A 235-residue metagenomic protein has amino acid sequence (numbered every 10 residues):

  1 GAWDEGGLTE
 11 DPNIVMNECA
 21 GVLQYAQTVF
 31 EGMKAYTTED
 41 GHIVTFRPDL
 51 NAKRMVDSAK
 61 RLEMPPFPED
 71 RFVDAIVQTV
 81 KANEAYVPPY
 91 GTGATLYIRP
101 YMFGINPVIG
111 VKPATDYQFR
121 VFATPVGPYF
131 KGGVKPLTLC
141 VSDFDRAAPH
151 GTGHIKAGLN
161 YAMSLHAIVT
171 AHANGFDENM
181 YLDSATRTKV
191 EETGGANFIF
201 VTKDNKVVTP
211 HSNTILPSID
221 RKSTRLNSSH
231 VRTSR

Functional and structural regions predicted by a protein language model:
G1-T79, V108-R225, R235: Helix-start/capping segments and mature chain N-termini
D70-R71, T79-G91: Charged, gly/pro-rich active-site loop segments
A82, G104-I105: Intrinsically disordered, low-complexity linker/loop segments enriched in Gly/Pro and charged/polar residues
P89-F103: Extended, Lys/Arg-enriched charged tracts that mediate electrostatic binding to polyanionic substrates
H230: Histidine-centered active-site/metal-ligand motif
